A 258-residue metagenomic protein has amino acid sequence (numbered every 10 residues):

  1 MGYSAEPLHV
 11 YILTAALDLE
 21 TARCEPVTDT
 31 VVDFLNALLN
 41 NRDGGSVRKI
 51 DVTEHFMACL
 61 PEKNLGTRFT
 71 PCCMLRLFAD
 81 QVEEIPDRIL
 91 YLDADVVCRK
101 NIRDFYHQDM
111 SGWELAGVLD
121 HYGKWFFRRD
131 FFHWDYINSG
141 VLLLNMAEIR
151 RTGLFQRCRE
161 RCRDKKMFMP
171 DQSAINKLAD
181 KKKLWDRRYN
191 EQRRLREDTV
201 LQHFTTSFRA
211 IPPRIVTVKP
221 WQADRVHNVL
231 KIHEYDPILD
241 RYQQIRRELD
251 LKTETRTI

Functional and structural regions predicted by a protein language model:
M1-L8, R42-G44, E84-I85: Short, solvent-exposed loop/edge-beta patches enriched in aromatic
Y3-A5, S139, L144-I258: A glycosyltransferase accessory/donor-loop signature
L8-A16, G117: Short internal beta-strands
D18, C24-Q81: Active-site-proximal specificity loops/subdomain of glycosyltransferases
K49-T53, C72-H121, W134, L143-L144: GT-A fold catalytic core of metal-dependent nucleotide-sugar glycosyltransferases, centered on the diacidic
V52-P61, G123-K124, N190-R194: A short acidic, often aromatic-flanked loop/helix-cap motif at beta-alpha or helix-coil junctions that lines enzyme
C59-P71, D130-H133, T199-F204: Short, surface-exposed amphipathic charged segments that create phosphate/polyanion-binding patches used for binding
T67, F127-H133, R157-K166: Active-site rim elements
